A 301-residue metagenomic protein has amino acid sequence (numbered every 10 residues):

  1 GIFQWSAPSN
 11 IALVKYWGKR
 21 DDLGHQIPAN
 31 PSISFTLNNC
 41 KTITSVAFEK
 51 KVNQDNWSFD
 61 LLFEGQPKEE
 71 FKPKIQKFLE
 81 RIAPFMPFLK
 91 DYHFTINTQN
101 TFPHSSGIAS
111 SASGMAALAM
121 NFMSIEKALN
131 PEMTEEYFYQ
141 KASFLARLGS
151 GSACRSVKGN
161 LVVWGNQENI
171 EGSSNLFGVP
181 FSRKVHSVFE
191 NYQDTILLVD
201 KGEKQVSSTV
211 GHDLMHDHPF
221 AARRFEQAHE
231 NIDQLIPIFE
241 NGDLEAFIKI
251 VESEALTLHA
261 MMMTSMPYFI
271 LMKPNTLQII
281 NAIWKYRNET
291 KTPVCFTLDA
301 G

Functional and structural regions predicted by a protein language model:
G1-S106, M120-E136: ATP-binding N-lobe of GHMP and related small-molecule kinases
F3, S9, P31-I33, T42 (+4 more regions): Structural beta-strand/beta-sheet cores of well-ordered domains, especially the beta-sheet scaffolds that support
A7, A29, C40, K158 (+2 more regions): A generic structural signal for well-ordered coil/turn residues at beta-strand boundaries that shape enzyme active-site
T44, F247, D299: Residue-level signal for inorganic ion chemistry
I96, H104-S156, N160-V163: Long, hydrophobic, well-ordered secondary-structure blocks that form the structural core and pocket-lining surfaces
P103-S105, S265, G301: Active-site-proximal beta-alpha loop/turn segments in soluble metabolic enzymes
T134-N288, T292: ATP-dependent small-molecule kinase catalytic core of the GHMP/sugar-kinase superfamily and closely related
V294-G301: Acyl-group transfer acyltransferase/transacylase scaffold of fatty acid/polyketide systems
